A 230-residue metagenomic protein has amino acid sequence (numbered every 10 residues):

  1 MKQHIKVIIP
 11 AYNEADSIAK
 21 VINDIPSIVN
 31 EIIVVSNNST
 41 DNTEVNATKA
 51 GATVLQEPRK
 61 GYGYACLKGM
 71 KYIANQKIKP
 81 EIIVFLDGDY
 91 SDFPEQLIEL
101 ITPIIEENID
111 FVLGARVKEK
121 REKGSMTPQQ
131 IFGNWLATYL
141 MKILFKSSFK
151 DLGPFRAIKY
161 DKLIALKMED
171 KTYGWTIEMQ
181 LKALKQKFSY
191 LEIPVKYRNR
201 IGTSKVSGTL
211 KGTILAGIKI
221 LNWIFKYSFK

Functional and structural regions predicted by a protein language model:
M1-K2, D16, K146, M168-K230: Hydrophobic helical membrane-anchoring modules
K2-I5, P26-V34, E81: Short loop->beta transition adjacent to catalytic acidic/histidine clusters or analogous donor-positioning motifs
Y12-I28: Short, well-formed alpha-helical segments that are part of the catalytic scaffolds of diverse glycosyltransferases
E14-S17, S39, F93: Donor nucleotide-sugar binding loop of glycosyltransferases
S36-V45: A conserved acidic beta->alpha catalytic loop
E44-Q76: Conserved donor nucleotide-binding strand/loop of the catalytic core
P58-K60, Y64-K71, P94-Y173, R200-K211 (+2 more regions): Acceptor/aglycone-binding surface of glycosyltransferases and processive sugar-polymer synthases
K79-S91: Short beta-strand-to-loop acidic/aromatic patch adjacent to the donor-nucleotide binding site
